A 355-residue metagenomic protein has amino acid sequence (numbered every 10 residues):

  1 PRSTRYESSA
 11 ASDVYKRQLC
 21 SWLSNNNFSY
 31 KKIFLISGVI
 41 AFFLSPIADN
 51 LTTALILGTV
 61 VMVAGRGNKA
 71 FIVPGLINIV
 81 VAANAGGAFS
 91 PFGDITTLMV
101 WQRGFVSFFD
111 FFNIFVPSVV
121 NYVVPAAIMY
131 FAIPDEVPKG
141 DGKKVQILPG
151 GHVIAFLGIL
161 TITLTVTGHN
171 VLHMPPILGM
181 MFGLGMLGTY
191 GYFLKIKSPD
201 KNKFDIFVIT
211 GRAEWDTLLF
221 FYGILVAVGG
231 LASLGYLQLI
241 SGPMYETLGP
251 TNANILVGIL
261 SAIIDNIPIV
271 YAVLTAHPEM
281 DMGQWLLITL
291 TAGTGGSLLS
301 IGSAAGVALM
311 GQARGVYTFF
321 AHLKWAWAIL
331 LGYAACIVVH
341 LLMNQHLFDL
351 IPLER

Functional and structural regions predicted by a protein language model:
P1-A11, Y15: Single conserved hydrophobic/aromatic residue that forms the stacking wall/gate of nucleotide- or nucleobase-binding
S9, I40-A41, V120-Y130, A155-T167 (+5 more regions): Hydrophobic core segments of alpha-helical transmembrane domains in multi-pass membrane transport and ion-translocation
W22-K31, D141, F204, M244-T247: Membrane interface segments of multi-pass transport proteins and intramembrane proteases
K31-V39, L76-I77, F112-F115, H152-F156 (+5 more regions): Hydrophobic alpha-helical transmembrane segments
L44-G86, I95-F115, G229, S233-Y317: Membrane-interfacial helix-loop connectors
A70-V73, F89-S90, M99-V100, V106-G150 (+3 more regions): Juxtamembrane and boundary regions of transmembrane helices in multi-pass small-molecule transporters and channels
A132-A155, K197-G211: Flexible interhelical linker loops that connect adjacent transmembrane helices in multi-pass membrane transporters
T161, T165, H169-Q284: Transmembrane helical segments that form the transport core of multi-pass membrane transport proteins
